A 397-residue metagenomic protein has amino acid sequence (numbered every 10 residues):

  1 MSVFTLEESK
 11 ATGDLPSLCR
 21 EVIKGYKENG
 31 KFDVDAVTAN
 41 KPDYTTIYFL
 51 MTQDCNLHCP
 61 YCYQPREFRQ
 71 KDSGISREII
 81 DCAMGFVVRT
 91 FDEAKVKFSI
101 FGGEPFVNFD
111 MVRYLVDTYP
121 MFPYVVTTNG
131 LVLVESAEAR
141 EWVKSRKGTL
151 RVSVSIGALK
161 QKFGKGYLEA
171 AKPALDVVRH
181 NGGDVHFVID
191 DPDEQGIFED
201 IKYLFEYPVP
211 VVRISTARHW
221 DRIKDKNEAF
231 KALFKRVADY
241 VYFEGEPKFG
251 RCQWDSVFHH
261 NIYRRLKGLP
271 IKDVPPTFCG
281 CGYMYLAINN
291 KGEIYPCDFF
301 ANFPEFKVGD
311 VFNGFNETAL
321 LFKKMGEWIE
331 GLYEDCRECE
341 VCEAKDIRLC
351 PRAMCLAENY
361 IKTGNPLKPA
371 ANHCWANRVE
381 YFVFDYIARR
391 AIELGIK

Functional and structural regions predicted by a protein language model:
M1-Y48, F91: N-terminal [4Fe-4S]-dependent radical SAM core
V3-T5, K10-A11, C19, K24 (+2 more regions): Flexible mid-to-C-terminal extensions adjoining Fe-S/redox cofactors in radical SAM and related proteins
A39-I79, T90: Canonical Radical SAM [4Fe-4S] cluster-binding loop centered on the CxxxCxxC motif and its immediate flanking residues
K41, T277-G280, K345: A short catalytic or substrate-binding loop motif that flags glycine-/basic-rich loops and adjacent residues that bind
T45, A94-V96, G282: Exposed loop/turn and edge beta-strand positions of beta-sandwich/beta-sheet ligand-binding modules
F68, I80-F101, N108-K226: Radical SAM/AdoMet-radical enzyme domain recognition
L159-I294, F299-K307: Radical SAM enzyme [4Fe-4S]-AdoMet core and its adjacent flexible, acidic and glycine-rich loops/tails across
